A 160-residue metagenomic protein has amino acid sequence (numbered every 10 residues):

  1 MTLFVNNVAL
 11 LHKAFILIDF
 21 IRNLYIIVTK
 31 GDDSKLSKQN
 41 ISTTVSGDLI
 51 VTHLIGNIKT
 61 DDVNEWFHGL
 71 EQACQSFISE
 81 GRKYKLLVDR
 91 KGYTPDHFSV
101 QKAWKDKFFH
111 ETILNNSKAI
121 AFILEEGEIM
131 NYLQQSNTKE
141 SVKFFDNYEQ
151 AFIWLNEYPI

Functional and structural regions predicted by a protein language model:
V5-A9, A14, D19, V28: Acidic, Ala/Val/Gly-enriched low-complexity intrinsically disordered segments
F20-I160: Amphipathic, Lys/Arg-enriched alpha-helical "gate/interface" segment within cytosolic domains that mediates
